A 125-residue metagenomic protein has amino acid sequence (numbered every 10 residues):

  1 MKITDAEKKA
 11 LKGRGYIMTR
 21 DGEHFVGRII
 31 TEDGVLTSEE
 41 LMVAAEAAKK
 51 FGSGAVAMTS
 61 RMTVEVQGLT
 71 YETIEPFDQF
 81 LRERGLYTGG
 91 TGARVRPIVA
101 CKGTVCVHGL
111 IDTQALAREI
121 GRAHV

Functional and structural regions predicted by a protein language model:
M1-V43: N-terminal basic/disordered segments at the start of proteins
F25-H124: Small-residue-enriched alpha-helical segments and adjacent helix-cap loops that form tight helix-helix packing
